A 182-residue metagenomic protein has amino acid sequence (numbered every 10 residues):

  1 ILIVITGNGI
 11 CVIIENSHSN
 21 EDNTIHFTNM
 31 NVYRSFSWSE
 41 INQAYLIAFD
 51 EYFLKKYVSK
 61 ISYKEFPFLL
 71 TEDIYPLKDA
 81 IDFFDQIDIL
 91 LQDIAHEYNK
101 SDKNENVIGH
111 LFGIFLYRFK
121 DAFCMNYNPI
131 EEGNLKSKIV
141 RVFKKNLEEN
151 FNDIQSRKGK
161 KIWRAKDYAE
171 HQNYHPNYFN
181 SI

Functional and structural regions predicted by a protein language model:
I1-L70, K100: N-terminal regulatory/effector-sensing and dimerization cores that precede helix-turn-helix DNA-binding domains
E21, A80, G133-K136: Flexible, glycine- and charge-enriched loops at secondary-structure boundaries
F49-F53, A95, K161-A165: Juxtamembrane/interfacial segments around transmembrane helices
L54-K56, S62, A80-F83, N173-H175: A mid-sequence interfacial segment
F68-A122, N126: Amphipathic alpha-helical segments enriched in hydrophobic/aromatic residues interleaved with Lys/Arg
Q86, L90, L111-L116, N128-N150 (+1 more regions): Conserved long hydrophobic alpha-helices within structured protein cores
S101-N106, A122-D167: Short, Lys/Arg-enriched, Trp-marked, Pro/Gly-tolerant hinge/linker segments that flank
I162-I182: Basic/polar phosphate-binding segments, predominantly the helix-turn-helix DNA-binding elements of transcriptional
